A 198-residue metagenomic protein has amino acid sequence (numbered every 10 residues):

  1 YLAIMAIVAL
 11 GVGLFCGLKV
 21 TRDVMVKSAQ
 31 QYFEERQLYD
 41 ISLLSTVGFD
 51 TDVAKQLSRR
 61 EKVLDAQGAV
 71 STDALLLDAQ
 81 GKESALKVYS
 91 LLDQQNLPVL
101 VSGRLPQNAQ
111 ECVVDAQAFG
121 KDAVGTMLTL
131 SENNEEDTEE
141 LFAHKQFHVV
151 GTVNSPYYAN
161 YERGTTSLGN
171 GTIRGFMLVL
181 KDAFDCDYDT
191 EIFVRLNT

Functional and structural regions predicted by a protein language model:
Y1-T198: Membrane transport/envelope proteins' first extracytoplasmic loop
